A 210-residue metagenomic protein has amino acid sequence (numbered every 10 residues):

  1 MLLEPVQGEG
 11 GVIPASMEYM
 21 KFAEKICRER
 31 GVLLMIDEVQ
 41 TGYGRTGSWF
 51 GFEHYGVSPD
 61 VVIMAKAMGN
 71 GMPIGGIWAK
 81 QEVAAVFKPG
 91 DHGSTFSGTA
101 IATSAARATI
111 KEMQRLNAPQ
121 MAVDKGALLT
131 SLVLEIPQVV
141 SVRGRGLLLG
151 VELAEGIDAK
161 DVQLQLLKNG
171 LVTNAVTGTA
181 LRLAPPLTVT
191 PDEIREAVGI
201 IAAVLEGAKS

Functional and structural regions predicted by a protein language model:
L2-S210: Conserved N-terminal phosphate-binding loop of PLP-dependent enzymes in the Aspartate aminotransferase
